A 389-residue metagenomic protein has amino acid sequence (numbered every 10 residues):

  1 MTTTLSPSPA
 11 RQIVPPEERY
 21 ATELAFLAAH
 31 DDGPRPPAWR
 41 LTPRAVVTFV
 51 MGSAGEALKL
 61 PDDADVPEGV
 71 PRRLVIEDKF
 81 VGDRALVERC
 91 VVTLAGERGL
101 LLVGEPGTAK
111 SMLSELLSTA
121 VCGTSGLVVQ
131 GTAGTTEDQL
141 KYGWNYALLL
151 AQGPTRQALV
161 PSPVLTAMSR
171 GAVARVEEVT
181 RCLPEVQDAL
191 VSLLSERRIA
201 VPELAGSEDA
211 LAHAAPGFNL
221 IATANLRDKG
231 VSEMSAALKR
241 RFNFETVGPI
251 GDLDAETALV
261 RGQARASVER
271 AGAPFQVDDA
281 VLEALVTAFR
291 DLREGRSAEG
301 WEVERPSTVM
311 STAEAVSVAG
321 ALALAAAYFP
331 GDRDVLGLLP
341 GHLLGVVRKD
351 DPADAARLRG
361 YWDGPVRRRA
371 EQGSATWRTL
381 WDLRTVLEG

Functional and structural regions predicted by a protein language model:
T4-A271: AAA+ P-loop NTPase catalytic core and its hallmark functional loops
A29-G33, A266, G295, R368 (+1 more regions): Surface-exposed polar/charged interaction patches
V46-R72, L282-E299, P365-G373: Charged, glycine/proline-rich intrinsically disordered loops and linkers
R84, T257, Q263-G337: Conserved AAA+ ATPase small/helical "lid" subdomain
C90, L285, H342-L343: Short alpha-helical scaffolding segments that buttress acidic/His motifs in well-ordered protein cores
P163, A255-L259, A280, A284 (+4 more regions): Exposed alpha-helical structural elements
A327-G389: C-terminal engagement/docking regions of AAA+ P-loop ATPases
